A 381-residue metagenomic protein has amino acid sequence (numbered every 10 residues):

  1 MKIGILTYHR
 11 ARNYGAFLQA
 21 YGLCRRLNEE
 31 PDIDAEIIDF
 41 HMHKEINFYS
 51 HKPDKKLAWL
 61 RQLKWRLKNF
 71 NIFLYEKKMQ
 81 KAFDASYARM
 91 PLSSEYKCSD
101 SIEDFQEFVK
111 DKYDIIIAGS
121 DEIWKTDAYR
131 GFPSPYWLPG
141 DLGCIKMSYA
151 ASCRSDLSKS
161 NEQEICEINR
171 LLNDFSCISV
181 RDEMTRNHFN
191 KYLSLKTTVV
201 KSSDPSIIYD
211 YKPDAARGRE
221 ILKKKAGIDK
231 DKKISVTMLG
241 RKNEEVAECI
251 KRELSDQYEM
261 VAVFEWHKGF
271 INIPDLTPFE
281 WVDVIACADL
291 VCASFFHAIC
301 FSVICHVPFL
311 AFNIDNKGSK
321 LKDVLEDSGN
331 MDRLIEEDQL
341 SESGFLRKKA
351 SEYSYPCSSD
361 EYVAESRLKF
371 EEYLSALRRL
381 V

Functional and structural regions predicted by a protein language model:
M1-V381: Active-site anion-handling motifs in enzyme catalytic cores
